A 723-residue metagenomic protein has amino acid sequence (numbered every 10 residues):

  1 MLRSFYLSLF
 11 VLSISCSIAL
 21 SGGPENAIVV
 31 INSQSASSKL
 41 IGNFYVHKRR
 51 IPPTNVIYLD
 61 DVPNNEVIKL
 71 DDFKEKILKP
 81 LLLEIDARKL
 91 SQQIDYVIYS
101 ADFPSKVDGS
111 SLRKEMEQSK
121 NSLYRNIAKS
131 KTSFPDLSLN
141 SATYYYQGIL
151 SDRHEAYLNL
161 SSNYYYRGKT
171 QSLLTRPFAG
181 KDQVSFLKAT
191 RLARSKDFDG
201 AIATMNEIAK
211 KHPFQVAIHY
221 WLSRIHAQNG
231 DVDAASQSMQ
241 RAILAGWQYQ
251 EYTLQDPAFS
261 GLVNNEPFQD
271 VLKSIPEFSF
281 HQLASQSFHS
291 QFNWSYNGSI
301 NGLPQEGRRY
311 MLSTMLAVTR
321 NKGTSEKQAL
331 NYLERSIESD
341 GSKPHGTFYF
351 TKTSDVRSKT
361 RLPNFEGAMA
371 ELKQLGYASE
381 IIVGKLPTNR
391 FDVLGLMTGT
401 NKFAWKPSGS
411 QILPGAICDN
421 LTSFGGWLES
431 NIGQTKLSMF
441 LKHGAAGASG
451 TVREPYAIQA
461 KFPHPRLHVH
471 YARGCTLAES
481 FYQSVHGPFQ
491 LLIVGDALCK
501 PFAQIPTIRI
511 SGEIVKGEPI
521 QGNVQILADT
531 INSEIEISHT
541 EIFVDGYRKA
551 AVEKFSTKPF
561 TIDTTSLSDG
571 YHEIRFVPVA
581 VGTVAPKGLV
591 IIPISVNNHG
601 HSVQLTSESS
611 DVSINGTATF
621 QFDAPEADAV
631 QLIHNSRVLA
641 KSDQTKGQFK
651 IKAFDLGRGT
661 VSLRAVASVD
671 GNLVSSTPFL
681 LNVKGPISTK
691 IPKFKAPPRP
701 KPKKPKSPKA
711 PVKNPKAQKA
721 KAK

Functional and structural regions predicted by a protein language model:
M1-S4: Positively charged n-region of N-terminal signal peptides that target proteins for export
Y6-S17: Bacterial N-terminal signal peptides
G22-K210, F214-Q215, R224, L244 (+4 more regions): Cysteine-dependent hydrolase recognition
Y220-W221: Conserved alpha-helical positions within TPR/SEL1-like repeat arrays
Q228, V232-D233, F259-P276: Alpha-helical linker/edge segments of TPR/alpha-solenoid repeat scaffolds and analogous pre-/post-domain helices
S236-W247, P276: TPR/TPR-like (Sel1-like) alpha-helical repeat modules
K516-I687: Long, low-complexity serine/threonine/glycine- and acidic-rich segments characteristic of extracellular
S688-K723: Compositionally biased, proline/threonine/alanine/serine-rich low-complexity intrinsically disordered stretches
